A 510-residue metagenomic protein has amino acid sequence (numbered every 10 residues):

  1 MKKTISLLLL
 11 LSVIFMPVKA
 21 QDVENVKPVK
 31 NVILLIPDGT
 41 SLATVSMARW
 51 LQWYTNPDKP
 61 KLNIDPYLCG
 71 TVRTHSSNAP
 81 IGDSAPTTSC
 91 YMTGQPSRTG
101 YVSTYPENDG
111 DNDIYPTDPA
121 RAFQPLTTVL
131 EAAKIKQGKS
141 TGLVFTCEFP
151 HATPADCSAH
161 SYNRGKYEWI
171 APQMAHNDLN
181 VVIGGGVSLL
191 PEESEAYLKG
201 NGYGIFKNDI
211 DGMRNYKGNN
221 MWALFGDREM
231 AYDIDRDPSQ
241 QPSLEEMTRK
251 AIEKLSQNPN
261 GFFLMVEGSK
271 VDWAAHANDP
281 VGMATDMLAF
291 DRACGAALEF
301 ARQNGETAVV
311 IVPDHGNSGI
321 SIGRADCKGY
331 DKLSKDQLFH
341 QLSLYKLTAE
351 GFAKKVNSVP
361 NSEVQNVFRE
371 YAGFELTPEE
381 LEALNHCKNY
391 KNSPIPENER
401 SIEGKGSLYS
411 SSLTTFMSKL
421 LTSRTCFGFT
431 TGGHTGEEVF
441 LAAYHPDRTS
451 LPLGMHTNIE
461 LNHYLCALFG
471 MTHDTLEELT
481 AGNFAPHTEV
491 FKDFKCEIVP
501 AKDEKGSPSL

Functional and structural regions predicted by a protein language model:
M1-T4, C294: Positively charged n-region of N-terminal signal peptides that target proteins for export
T4-I14: Sec-dependent N-terminal signal peptides
M16-A20: Sec/Tat signal peptide C-region and signal peptidase I cleavage site
Q21-N25: Cleaved targeting-peptide boundary
K27-G39, A43-T44, R49, R121-K136: Active-site-adjacent structural elements in enzyme catalytic domains
V29-N31, T40-C90, R98, P154-P508: A post-motif C-terminal structural segment
L34-L35, L143, I311: Structural beta-sheet core signal
Q95-L179, G186: Extracytoplasmic mature domains of secreted/periplasmic and thylakoid-lumen proteins
